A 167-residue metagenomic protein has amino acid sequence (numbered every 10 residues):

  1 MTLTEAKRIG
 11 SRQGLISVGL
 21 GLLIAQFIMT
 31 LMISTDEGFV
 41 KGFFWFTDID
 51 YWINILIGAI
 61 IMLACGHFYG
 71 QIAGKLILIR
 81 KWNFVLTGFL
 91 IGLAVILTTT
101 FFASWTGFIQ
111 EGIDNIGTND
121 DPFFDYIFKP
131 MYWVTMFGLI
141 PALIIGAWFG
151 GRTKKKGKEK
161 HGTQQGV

Functional and structural regions predicted by a protein language model:
M1-V167: Juxtamembrane/disordered regions of integral membrane proteins
